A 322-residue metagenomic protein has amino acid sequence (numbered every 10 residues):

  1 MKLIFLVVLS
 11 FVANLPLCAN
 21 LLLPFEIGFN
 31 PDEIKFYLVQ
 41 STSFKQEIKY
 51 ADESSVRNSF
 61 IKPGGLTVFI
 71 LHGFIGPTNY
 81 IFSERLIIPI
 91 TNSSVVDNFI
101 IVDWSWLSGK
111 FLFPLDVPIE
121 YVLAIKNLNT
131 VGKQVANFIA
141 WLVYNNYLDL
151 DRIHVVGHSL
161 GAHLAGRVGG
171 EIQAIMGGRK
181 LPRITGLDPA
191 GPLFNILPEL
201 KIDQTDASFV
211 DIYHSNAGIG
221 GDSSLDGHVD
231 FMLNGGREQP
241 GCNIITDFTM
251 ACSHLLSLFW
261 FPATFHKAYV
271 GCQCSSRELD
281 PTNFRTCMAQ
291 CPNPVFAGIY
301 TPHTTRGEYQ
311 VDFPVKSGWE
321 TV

Functional and structural regions predicted by a protein language model:
K2-N127, A136-L150, M176-G177, E199-Q204 (+2 more regions): Flexible, membrane-associating and regulatory peripheral segments of lipid-active enzymes
L71-I75, H158, D188: The conserved beta1-alpha1 loop
Y147-S159, I184: Alpha/beta-hydrolase fold nucleophile elbow
V156-V168: Glycine-rich nucleophile elbow surrounding the catalytic serine of serine-hydrolase chemistry
E171-K180: Conserved hydrolase catalytic core segment
P182-L193, H214-G218, G236: Active-site nucleophile loop of the alpha/beta-hydrolase fold
